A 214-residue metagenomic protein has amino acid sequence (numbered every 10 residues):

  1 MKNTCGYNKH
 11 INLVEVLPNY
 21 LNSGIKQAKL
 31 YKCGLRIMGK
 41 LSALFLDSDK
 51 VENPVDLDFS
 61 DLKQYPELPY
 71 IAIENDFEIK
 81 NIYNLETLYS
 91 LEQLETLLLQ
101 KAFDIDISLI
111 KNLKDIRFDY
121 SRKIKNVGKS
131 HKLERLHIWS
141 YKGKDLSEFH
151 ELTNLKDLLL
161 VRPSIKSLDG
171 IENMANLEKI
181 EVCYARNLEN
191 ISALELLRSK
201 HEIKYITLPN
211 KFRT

Functional and structural regions predicted by a protein language model:
K2-D145, E151-K166, N173-E189, E195-T214: Concave beta-strand-loop units of leucine-rich repeat
